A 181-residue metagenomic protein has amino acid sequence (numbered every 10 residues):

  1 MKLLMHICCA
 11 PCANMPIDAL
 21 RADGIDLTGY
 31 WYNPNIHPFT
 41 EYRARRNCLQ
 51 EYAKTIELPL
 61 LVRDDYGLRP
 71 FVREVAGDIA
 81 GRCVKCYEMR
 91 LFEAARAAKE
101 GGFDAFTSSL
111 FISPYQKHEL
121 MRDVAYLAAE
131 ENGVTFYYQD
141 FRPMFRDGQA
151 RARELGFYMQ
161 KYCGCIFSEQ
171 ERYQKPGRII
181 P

Functional and structural regions predicted by a protein language model:
M1-P181: Nucleotide-activated chemistry modules centered on ATP-dependent adenylation/adenylyltransferase
